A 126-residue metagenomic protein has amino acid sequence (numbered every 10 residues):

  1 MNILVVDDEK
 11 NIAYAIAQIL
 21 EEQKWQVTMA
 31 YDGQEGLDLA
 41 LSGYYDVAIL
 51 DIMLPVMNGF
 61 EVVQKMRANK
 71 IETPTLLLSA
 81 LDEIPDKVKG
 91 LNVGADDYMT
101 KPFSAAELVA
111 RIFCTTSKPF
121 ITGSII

Functional and structural regions predicted by a protein language model:
M1-P119: N-terminal/domain-start alpha-helical segments
P119-I126: CheY-like receiver
